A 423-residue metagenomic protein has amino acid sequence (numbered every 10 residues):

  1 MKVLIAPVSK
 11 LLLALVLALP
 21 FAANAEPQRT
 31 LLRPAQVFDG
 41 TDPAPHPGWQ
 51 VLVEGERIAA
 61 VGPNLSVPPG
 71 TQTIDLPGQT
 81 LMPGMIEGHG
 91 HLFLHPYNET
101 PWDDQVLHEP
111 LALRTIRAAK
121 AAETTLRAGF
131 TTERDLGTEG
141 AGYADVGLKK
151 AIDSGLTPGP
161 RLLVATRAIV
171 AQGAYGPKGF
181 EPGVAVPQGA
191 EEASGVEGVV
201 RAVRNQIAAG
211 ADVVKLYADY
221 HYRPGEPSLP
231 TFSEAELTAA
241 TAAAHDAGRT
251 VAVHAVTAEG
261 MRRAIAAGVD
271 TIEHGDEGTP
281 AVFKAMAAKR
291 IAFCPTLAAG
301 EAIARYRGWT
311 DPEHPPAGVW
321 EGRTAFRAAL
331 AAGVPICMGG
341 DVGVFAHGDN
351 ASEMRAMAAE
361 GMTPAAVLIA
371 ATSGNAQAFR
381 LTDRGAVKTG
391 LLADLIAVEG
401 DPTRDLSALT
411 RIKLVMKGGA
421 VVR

Functional and structural regions predicted by a protein language model:
S9-P20: Bacterial N-terminal signal peptides
Q28, V37, T41-M82: Histidine-rich, glycine-flanked metal-binding segment
Q79-L156, Q172, A235, E259 (+1 more regions): Metal-associated gating/positioning segment near the N- to mid-region
F93-R114, Q172-P187, R223-P230, A287-V319: Active-site gating loops and adjacent loop-to-helix segments of metal-dependent hydrolytic enzymes
P96-N98, D145, A174, G225 (+6 more regions): Histidine/acidic-residue-rich catalytic or RNA/ligand-binding cores of hydrolases and nuclease-related proteins
D104-V106, D246, T250, G318-P402: His/Asp/Glu-enriched, well-ordered alpha-helical/loop segment that forms or immediately abuts the divalent-metal
R117-Y143, G159-A168, A211-Y222, T250 (+3 more regions): Divalent metal-dependent hydrolysis catalytic cores, especially in the metallo-beta-lactamase
G198-F293, A317-P335, G385: Histidine/acidic residue-rich metal-binding segments in metalloenzymes
